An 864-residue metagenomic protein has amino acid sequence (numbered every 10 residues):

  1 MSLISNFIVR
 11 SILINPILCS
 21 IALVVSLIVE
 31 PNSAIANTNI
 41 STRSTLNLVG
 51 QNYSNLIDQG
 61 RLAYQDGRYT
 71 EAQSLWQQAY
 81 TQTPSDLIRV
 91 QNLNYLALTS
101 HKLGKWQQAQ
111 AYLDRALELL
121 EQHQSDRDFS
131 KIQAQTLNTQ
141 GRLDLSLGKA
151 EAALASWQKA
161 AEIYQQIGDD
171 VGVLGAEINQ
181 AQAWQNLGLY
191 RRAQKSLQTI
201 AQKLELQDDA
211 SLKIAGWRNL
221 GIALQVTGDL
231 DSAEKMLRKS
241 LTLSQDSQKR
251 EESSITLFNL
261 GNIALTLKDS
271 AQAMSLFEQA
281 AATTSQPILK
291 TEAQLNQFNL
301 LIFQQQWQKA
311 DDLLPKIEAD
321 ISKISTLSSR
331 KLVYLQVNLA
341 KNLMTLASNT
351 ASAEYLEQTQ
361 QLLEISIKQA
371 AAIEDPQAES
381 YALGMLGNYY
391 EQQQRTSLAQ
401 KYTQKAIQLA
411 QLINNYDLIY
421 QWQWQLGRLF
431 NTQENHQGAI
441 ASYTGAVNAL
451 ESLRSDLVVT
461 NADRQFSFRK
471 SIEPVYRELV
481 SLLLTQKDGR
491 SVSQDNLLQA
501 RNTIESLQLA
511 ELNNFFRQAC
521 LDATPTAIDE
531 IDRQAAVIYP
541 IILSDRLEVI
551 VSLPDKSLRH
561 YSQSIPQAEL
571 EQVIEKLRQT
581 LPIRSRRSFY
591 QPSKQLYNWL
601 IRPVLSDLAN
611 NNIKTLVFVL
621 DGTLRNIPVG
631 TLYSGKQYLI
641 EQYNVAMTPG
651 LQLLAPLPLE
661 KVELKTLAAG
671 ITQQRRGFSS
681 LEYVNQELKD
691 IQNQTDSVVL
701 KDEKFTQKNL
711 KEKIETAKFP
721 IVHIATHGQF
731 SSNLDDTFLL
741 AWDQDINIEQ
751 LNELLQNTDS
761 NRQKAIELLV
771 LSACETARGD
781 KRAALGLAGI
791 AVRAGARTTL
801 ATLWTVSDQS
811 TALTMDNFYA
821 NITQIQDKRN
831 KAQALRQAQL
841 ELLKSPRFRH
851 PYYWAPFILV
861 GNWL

Functional and structural regions predicted by a protein language model:
M1-R10: N-terminal secretory signal peptides that target proteins for export/translocation
C19-Y95, K131: N-terminal leader/linker segments that initiate helical-solenoid repeat arrays
L27, K249-E251, F258-K594, N598 (+4 more regions): Alpha-helical solenoid repeat scaffolds used for protein-protein interaction
E30-N47, E71-T81, L117-Q124, T242 (+2 more regions): Repeat-mediated protein-protein interaction surfaces in helical alpha-solenoids
L48-V49, N55, R68, P84-S85 (+15 more regions): Short coil/turn linker motifs that delimit alpha-helical repeat modules in TPR/alpha-solenoid proteins
L56, A63, L75, R89-S100 (+22 more regions): TPR/Sel1-like alpha-solenoid repeat signature
Y64-Q77, K105-E118, K149-K159, L189-T199 (+7 more regions): Helix-turn-helix repeat elements of alpha-solenoid scaffolds
K235, C520, P525, E530-Q567 (+3 more regions): Catalytic cores of enzymes
